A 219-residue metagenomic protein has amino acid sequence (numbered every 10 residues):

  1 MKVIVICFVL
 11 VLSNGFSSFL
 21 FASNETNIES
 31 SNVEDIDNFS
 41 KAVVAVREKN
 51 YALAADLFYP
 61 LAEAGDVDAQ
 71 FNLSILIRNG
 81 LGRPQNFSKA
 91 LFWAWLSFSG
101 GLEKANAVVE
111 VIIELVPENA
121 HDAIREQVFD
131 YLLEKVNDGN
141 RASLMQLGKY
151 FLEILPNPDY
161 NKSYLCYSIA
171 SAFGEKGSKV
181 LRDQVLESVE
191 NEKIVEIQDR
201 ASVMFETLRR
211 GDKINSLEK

Functional and structural regions predicted by a protein language model:
M1-S23: Classical Sec-dependent N-terminal signal peptides that target proteins to the secretory pathway
S18-D56: N-terminal leader/linker segments that initiate helical-solenoid repeat arrays
F39-A45, P60-L61, N72-N79, V108-V116 (+2 more regions): Hydrophobic face of amphipathic alpha-helices that form TPR/SEL1-like repeat modules and related alpha-solenoid
R47-K49, E63-A64, I77, L81-Q85 (+7 more regions): Short coil/turn and helix-start
A123, Q127, Y131-N140, G177-K219: Terminal, low-structured helical/coil segments at or just beyond the last alpha-helical repeat
